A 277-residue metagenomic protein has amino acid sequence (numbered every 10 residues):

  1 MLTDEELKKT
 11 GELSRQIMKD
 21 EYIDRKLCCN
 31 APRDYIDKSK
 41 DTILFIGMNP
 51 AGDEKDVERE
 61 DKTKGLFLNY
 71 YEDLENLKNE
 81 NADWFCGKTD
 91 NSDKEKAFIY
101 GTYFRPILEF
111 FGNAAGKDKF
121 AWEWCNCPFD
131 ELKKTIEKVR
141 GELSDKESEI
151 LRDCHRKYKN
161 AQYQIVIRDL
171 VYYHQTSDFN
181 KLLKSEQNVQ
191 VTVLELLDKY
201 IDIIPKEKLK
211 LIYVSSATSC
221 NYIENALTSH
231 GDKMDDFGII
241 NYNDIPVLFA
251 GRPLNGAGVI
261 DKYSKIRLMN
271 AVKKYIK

Functional and structural regions predicted by a protein language model:
M1-M18, K181-I204, T218-K277: C-terminal capping/extension of enzyme domains
M1-P106, C127-K134, K138, E142-C154 (+3 more regions): Active-site and ligand/interface coordination hotspots across diverse enzymes and nucleic-acid-associated assemblies
L27-C29, I107, I167-R168, V247: Generic structural hydrophobic/aromatic packing signal, biased to beta-strands
D37-S39, L44, N49-A51, Q162 (+4 more regions): Catalytic cores of PAPS-dependent sulfotransferases and nucleotide-sugar/CMP/GDP-dependent glycosyltransferases
N49-D53, V171-Q175, A217-Y222, R252-G256: Short, solvent-exposed loop/turn segments at secondary-structure junctions
A97-E131, K157-Q162, I167: Extended, charge-rich helix/loop segments that form flexible, surface "patches" used to engage negatively charged
T102-K117, P128, K138, K199 (+4 more regions): Amphipathic alpha-helical segments that form well-ordered structural scaffolds and often line/cohere around active
D130-V193: Charged, often glycine-rich, active-site loop that binds/positions anionic groups
